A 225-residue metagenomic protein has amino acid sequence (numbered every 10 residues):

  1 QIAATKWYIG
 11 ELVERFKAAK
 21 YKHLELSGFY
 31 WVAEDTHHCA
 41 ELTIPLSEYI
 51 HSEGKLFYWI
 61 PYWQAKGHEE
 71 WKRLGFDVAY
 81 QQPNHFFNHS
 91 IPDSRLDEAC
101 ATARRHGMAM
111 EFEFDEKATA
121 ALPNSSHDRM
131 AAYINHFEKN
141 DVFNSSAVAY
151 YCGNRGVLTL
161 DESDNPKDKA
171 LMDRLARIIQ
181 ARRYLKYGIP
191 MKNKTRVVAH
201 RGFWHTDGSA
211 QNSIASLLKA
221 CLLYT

Functional and structural regions predicted by a protein language model:
I2-K22: An active-site-proximal structural segment forming one wall of the substrate-binding cleft that immediately precedes
I2-Y8, S27-E34, H51-H68: Aromatic-lined carbohydrate-recognition surfaces of secreted/lumenal glycan-active proteins
F16-H37: Active-site groove signature of glycoside hydrolases
E25-Y30, L56-Y58, V78, G107-E111 (+2 more regions): Structural preference for beta-strand elements that scaffold enzyme active sites
Y30, K66-Q81: Substrate-binding cleft/loops of secretory-pathway carbohydrate-active enzymes
E34-A40, I60-H68, N84-S94, K117-P123 (+1 more regions): Acidic-and-aromatic substrate-binding clefts and catalytic sites of carbohydrate-active enzymes
P83-H89, A99-Y187: Substrate-binding cleft of secreted/luminal carbohydrate-active enzymes
R174-L223: Phosphate-group recognition and catalysis centered on beta-loop-alpha active-site segments
